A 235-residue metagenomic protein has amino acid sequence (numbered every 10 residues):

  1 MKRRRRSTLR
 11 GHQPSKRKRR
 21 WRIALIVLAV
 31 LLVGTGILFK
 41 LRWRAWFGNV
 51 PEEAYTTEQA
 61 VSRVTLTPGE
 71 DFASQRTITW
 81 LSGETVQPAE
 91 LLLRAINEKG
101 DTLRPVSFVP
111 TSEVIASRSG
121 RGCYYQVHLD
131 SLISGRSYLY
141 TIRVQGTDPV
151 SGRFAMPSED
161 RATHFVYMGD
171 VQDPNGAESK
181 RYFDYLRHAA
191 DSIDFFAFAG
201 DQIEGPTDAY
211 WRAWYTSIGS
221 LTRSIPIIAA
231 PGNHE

Functional and structural regions predicted by a protein language model:
K2-Y167: Acidic, histidine-bearing metal-coordination/catalytic regions of metal-dependent phosphoesterases
D160-E235: Active-site neighborhood of divalent metal-dependent phosphoester/pyrophosphate hydrolases
